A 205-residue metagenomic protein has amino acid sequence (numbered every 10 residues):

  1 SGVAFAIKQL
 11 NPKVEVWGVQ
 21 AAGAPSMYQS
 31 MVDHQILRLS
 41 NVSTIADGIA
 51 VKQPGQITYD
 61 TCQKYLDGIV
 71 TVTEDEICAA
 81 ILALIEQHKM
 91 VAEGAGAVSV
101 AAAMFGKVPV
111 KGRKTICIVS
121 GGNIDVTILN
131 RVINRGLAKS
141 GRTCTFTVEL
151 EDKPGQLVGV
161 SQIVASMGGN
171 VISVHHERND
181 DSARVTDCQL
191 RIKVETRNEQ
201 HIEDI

Functional and structural regions predicted by a protein language model:
S1-K64, M104-E151, S161: Glycine-rich phosphate/pyrophosphate-binding loop at beta-loop-alpha junctions
E15, G68, M90, N170-V171: Residue-level detector of anion-binding/catalytic polar loops
V19-Q20, T71-T73, E93, I172-D180: Beta-strand->loop->alpha-helix junctions that form or flank phosphate-binding loops in nucleotide-handling enzymes
V32-D33, E86-Q87, D187-L190: Short low-complexity, flexible loop/linker segments enriched in glycine and/or proline with clustered acidic
T44-G48, V98-A102, N123-I124, R197-I205: Short, basic, helix/turn surface patches
G55-R113: Active-site-adjacent helical/loop segments in soluble small-molecule enzymes
V126-I205: A conserved regulatory-domain signal marking ACT and ACT-like small-molecule sensing domains and adjacent regulatory
